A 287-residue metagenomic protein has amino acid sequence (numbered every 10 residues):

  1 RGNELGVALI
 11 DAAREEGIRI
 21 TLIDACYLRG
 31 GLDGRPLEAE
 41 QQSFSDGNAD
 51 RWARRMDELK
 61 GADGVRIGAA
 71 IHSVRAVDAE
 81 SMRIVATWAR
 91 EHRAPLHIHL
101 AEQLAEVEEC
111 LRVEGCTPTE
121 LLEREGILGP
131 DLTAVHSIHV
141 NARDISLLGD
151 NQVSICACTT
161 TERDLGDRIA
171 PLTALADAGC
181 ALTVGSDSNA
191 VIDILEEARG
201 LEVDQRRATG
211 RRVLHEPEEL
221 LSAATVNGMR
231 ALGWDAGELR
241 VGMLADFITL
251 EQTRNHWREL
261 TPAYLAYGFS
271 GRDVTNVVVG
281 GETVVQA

Functional and structural regions predicted by a protein language model:
G2-S137: Metal-coordinating catalytic core of metallo-dependent amide/deamination hydrolases
A13, A69, H99, A134 (+9 more regions): Divalent metal-coordination and catalytic microenvironments
R19, A86-P95, I127-P130, L147-C156 (+2 more regions): Glycine-enriched alpha-helix->loop->beta-strand junction motifs that scaffold or abut catalytic
L32, L104-C116, D144-G149, G166-L175 (+2 more regions): Histidine/acidic-residue-rich catalytic or RNA/ligand-binding cores of hydrolases and nuclease-related proteins
L96-Q103, G166-R168, T173-E197, L239-F247: Short acidic/histidine-rich active-site segments
D131-N141, A157-R163, G185: Catalytic beta/alpha-barrel core
S154, T161-D164, R207-P262: C-terminal helical cap
L244-Q286: C-terminal cap of metal-dependent C-N hydrolases
